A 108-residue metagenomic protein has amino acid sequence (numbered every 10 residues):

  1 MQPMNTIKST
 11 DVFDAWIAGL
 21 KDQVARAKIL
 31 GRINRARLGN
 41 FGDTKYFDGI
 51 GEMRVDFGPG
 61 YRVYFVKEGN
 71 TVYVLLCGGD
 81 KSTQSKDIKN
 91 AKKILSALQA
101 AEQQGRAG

Functional and structural regions predicted by a protein language model:
M1-G60, E68-Y73, D80-G108: Basic, Lys/Arg-enriched alpha-helical interface segments
